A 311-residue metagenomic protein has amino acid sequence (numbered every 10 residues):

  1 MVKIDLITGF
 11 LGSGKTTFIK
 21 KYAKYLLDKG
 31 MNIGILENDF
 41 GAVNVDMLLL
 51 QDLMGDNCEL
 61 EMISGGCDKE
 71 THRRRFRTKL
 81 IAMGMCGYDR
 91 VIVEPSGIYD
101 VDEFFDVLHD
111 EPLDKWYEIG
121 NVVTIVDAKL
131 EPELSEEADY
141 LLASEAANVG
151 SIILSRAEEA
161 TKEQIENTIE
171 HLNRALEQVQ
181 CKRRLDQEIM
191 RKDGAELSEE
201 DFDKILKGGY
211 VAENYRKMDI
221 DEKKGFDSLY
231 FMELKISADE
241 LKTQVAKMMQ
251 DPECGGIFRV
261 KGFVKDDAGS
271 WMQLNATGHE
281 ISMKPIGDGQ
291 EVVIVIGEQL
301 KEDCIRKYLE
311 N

Functional and structural regions predicted by a protein language model:
M1-V2, G289-E291: A short, charged/proline- and glycine-enriched loop that marks the coil->beta-strand transition at the N-terminal
V2-S13, T17-S135, Y140: Nucleotide-state-sensitive switch-loop elements of NTP-binding domains
G34-L36, K261-V264, V295: Short, hydrophobic beta-strand segments that form beta-sheet elements in well-ordered domains
Q51-G55, E145, V179-R183: Short, conserved catalytic or adaptor-binding loops enriched in Gly and charged residues
E111-Y117, L142-S144, I169-Q178: A short alpha->loop->secondary-structure connector
Y140-L141, N148: Short, glycine-/small-residue-rich phosphate/pyrophosphate-handling segment
N148-L154, E159-G287, Q299-D303, E310: C-terminal accessory "lid"/substrate-recognition subdomains
E291-G297: Short, well-ordered beta-strand elements
